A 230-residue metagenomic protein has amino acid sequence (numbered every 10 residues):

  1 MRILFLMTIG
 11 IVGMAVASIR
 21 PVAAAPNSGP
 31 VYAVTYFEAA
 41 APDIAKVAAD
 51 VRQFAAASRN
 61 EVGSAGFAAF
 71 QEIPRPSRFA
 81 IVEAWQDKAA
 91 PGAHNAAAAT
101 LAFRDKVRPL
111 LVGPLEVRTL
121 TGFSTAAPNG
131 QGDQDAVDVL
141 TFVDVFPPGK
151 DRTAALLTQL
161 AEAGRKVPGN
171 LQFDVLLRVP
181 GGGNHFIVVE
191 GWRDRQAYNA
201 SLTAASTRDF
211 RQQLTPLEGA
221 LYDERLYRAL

Functional and structural regions predicted by a protein language model:
L4-F5, P21-G29, A68-S77, F103-D138 (+3 more regions): Glycine-rich beta-strand-turn "strand-cap" elements at beta-sheet edges
F5-S18: Bacterial N-terminal signal peptides
R20-P42, K46: Short N-terminal segments immediately surrounding and downstream of signal-peptide cleavage
P26, Q53-G66, A84-R118, A163-L171 (+1 more regions): An amphipathic, aromatic/His-enriched active-site/gating alpha helix that lines ligand/cofactor pockets
P30-E38, A68-N95, D135-D144, D174-L202: Short, well-ordered beta-strand segments in beta-rich or mixed alpha/beta enzyme and ligand-binding folds
I44-A48, G92-N95, K150-A154, N199-S201: Solvent-exposed, non-transmembrane alpha-helical starts
D133-D174: Surface-exposed interaction/gating patches
